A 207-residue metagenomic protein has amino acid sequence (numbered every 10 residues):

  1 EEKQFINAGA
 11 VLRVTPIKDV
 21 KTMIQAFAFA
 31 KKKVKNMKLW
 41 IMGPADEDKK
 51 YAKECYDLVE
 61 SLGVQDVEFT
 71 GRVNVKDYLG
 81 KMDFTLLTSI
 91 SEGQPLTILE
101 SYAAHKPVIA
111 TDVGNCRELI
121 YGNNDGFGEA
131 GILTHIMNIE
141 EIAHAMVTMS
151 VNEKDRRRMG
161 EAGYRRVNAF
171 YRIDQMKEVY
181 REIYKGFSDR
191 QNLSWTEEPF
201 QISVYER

Functional and structural regions predicted by a protein language model:
E1-K18, I24-F27, W40: Conserved donor-binding/catalytic core segment of Leloir-type glycosyltransferases
V11, K38-K53: Glycosyltransferase donor-sugar binding loop
A52-R72: Nucleotide-activated donor-binding/catalytic signature segment of Leloir-type glycosyltransferases, i.e., the conserved
I90: Aromatic "clamp/platform" in nucleotide-sugar-dependent glycosyltransferases that forms part of the donor/acceptor
P107-A110, N115-I120: Short hydrophobic beta-strand element within catalytic cores of glycosyltransferases and related nucleotide-activated
Y121-I139, T148-E153: Conserved acidic donor-binding segment of nucleotide-sugar-dependent glycosyltransferases
T148, D155-A169, V179-E182: A short, well-ordered alpha-helix in the C-terminal region of glycosyltransferases
I173-R207: C-terminal alpha-helical cap of glycosyltransferases
